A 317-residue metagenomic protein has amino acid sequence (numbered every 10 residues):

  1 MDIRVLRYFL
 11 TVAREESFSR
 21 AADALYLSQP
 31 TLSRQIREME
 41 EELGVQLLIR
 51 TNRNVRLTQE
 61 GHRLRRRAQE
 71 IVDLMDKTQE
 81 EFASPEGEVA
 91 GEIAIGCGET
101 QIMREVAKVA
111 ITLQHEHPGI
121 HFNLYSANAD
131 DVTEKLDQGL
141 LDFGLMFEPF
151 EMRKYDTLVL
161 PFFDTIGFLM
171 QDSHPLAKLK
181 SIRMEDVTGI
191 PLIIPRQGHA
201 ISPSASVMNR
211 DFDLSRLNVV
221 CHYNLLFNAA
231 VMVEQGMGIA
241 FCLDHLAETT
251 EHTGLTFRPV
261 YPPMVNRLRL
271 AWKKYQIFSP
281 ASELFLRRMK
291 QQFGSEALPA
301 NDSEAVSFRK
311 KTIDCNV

Functional and structural regions predicted by a protein language model:
L10-S28: Short helix-boundary/capping micro-motifs
E40-L57: A short LG(V/I)-centered, amphipathic sequence patch enriched for acidic residue(s) preceding the LG motif
P85, K108-T112, A129-M170, V207-M208 (+2 more regions): Short beta-strand-centered segments that line the small-molecule binding cleft or hinge of alpha/beta clamshell
A90-M152, S215, Y223-L225: Central regulatory/effector-binding core of bacterial HTH transcription factors
E105, T256-P299: A late-sequence structural motif
R153-V159, F163-T165, F212, N224-I277: Beta-alpha-beta core module
Y155-I166, M170-L192: Flexible hinge/capping segments at coil-to-helix
P191-D213, F278-L286, F293-E304: Secondary-structure junction motif
